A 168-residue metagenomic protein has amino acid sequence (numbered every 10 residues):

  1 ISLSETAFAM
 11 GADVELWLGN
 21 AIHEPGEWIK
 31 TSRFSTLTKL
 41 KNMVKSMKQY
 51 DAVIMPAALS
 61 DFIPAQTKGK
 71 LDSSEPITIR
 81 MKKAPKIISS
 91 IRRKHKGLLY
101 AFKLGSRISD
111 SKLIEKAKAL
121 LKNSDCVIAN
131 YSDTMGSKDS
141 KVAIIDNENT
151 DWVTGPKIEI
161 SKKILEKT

Functional and structural regions predicted by a protein language model:
I1-T36: Glycine-rich phosphate/diphosphate-binding loop of Rossmann-like nucleotide-binding domains
S2, T6, M43, A52 (+3 more regions): Alpha-helical scaffold segments in soluble metabolic enzymes
E5-G11, K83-I88, N130-D133, I158-S161: Short C-terminal domain-edge/linker segments immediately following a structured domain
I22, D61, R107, M135 (+1 more regions): Surface-exposed, flexible loop/turn segments at secondary-structure boundaries
E27-I29, P64-T67, S140: Short acidic, glycine/serine/threonine-rich loops at helix termini
F34-T36, L104, N147, G155: Active-site donor-binding loop signature of nucleotide-sugar glycosyltransferases
T36-K103, R107-Y131: Glycine-rich phosphate-binding loop
Q49, K96, D110-T168: Glycine-rich phosphate/adenylate-binding loop
